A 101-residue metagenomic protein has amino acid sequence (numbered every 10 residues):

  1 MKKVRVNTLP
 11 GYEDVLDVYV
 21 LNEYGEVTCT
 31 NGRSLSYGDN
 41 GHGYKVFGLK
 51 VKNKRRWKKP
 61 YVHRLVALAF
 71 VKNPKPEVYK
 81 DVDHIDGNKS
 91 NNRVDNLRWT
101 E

Functional and structural regions predicted by a protein language model:
M1-D81, D86-E101: Conserved recognition-core residues within compact binding domains
